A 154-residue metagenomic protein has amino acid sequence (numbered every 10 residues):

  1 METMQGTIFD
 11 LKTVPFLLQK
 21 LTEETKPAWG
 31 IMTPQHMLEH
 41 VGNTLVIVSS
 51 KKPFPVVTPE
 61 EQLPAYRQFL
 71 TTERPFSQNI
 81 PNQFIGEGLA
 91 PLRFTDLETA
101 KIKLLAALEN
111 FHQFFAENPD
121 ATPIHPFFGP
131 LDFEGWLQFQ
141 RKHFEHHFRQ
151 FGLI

Functional and structural regions predicted by a protein language model:
M1, K51-K101: Short, helix-capping/interhelical loops that line the mouth of catalytic, cofactor-, or ligand-binding pockets
M1-H40: Long, hydrophobic N-terminal alpha-helical segment
F9, T13, H36, H40 (+3 more regions): Generic recognition of short, well-ordered alpha-helical interface segments
L11-F16, I80, A116-P123: Short alpha-helical hairpin
P15-L18, L38, G42-V46, L105-L108 (+2 more regions): Non-transmembrane alpha-helical segments in soluble domains of secreted/periplasmic/extracellular proteins
L21-T22, Q83-G88, P123-I124: A short small-residue
E24-P75, T122-I154: Short, contiguous alpha-helical
L89-F139: A charged, amphipathic interaction segment
